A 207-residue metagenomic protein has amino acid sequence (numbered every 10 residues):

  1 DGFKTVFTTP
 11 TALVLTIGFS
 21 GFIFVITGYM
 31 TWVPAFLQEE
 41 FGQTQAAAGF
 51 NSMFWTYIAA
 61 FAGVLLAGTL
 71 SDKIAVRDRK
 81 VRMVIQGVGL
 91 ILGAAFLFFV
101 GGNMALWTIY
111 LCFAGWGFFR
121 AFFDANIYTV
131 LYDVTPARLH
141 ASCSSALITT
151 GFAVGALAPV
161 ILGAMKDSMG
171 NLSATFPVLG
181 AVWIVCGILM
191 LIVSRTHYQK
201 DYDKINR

Functional and structural regions predicted by a protein language model:
F7-L65, R120-D124, Y128, A158-P159: Extracytoplasmic gate region of multi-pass secondary transporters
T16, G49-F50, G87, A141-S145: Conserved glycine-rich helix-kink/hinge and helix-boundary motifs of the Major Facilitator Superfamily
L37-Q38, L70-S71, A75, L162-G170: Interfacial helix-cap and linker-helix signal at transmembrane-aqueous boundaries of multi-pass secondary transporters
T44, V81-V84, A164-W183: A membrane-interface helix-boundary motif in multi-pass transporters
D72-G89: Cytoplasmic membrane-interface "Motif A"-like loop-to-helix N-cap segments of 12-TM Major Facilitator Superfamily
F96, V100-G102, P177-R207: Multi-pass alpha-helical transporter architecture, strongest for 12-TM Major Facilitator/SLC carriers used
L106-F122: Hydrophobic core of transmembrane alpha-helices in multi-pass small-molecule transporters, especially MFS/SLC-type
Y132-M169: A late C-terminal transmembrane helix in Major Facilitator Superfamily
